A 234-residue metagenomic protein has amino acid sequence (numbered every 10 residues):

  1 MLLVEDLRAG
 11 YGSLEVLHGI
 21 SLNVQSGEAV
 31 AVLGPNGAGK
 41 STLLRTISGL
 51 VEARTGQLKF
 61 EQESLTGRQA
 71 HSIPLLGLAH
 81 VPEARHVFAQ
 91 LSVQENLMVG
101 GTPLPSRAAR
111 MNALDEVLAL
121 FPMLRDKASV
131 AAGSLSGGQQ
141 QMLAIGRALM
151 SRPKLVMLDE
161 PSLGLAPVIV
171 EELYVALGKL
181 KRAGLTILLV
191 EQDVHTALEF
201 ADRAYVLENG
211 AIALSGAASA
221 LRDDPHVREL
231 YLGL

Functional and structural regions predicted by a protein language model:
G12, V30, R68, V93-N112 (+3 more regions): ABC-type ATPase nucleotide-binding domains, specifically the catalytic core motifs of the NBD
L33-P35: The feature captures the beta-strand-to-loop junction immediately N-terminal to the Walker
S48: Helix-to-loop junction immediately C-terminal to a conserved catalytic motif
G56-L65, L76, A109-L114, G216: Conserved ABC transporter NBD signature motif
A131-L135: Conserved ABC ATPase signature
A148-L149: ABC ATPase C-loop
